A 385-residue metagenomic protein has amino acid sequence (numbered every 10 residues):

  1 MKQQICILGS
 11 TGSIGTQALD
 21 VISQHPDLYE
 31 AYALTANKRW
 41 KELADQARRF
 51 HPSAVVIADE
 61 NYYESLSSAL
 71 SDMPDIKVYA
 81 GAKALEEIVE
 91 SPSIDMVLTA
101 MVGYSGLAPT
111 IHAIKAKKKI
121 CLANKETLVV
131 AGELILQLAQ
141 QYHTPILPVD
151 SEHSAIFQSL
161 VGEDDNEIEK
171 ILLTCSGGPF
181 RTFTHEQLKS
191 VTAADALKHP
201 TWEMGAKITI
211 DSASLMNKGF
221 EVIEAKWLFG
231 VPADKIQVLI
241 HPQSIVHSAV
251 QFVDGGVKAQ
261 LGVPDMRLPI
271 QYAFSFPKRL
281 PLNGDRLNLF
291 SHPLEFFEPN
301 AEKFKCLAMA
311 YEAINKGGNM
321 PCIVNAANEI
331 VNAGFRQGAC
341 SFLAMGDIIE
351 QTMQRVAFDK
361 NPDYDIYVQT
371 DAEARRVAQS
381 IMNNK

Functional and structural regions predicted by a protein language model:
M1-K385: Catalytic, metal-anchored helix/loop core of enzyme active sites in primary metabolism
